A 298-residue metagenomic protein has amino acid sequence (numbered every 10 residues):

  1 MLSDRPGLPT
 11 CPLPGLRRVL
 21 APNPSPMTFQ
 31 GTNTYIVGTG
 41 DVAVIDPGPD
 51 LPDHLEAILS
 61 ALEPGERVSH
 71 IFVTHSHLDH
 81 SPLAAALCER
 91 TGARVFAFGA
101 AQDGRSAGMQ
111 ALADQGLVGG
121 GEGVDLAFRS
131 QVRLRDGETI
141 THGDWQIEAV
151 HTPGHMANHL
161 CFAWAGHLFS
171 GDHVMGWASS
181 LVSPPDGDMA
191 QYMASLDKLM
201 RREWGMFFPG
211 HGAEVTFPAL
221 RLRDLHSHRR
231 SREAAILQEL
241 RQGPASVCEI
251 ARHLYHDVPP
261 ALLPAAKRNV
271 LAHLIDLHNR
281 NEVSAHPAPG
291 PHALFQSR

Functional and structural regions predicted by a protein language model:
P6-P64, C161-S170, G176: Conserved beta-strand hairpin/beta-sheet module of binuclear metal-dependent hydrolase folds, prominently
C11, R18, I36, G137-A163: Core dinuclear metal-dependent hydrolase active-site scaffold
G15, I58, H211, I236 (+1 more regions): Residue-level signal for inorganic ion chemistry
Q30, P49-G143: Active-site HxH/HxHxD metal-binding segment of metal-dependent hydrolases
V42-V44, P49-L51, L112-Q115, V124-Q131 (+1 more regions): Metallo-beta-lactamase
T74-H80, P153-H155, H211, H273: Histidine-centered divalent metal-coordination motifs
A93, R229, E233-L237, K267: Short, leucine-enriched amphipathic alpha-helices that occur as contiguous helical runs
Q238-R298: C-terminal regulatory/interaction regions
